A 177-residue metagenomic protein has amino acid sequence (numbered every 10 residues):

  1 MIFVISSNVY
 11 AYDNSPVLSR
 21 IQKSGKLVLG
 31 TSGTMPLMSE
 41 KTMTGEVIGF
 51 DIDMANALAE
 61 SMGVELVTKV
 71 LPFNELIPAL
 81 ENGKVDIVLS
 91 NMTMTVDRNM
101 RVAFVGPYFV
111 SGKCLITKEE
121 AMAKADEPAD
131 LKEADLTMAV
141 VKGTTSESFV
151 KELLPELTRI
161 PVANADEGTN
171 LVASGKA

Functional and structural regions predicted by a protein language model:
I5-A11: Sec/Tat signal peptide C-region and signal peptidase I cleavage site
A11-N91, M100: Extracytoplasmic small-molecule ligand-binding "clamshell" domains of the periplasmic binding protein/Venus flytrap
S39-M43, A55-E65, E127-P128, K132-E133 (+1 more regions): Ligand-binding cleft/hinge of the Venus flytrap
M43, V96-S111, E156: Ligand-binding "clamshell"
I52, T68-P78, A125, I160-S174: Short helix-initiation/N-cap motifs at beta->coil->alpha
L58, L80-E81, L131, L171-G175: Hydrophobic residues within well-ordered alpha-helices
N74-P78, M92-M100, S148-E152, A173 (+1 more regions): A ligand-binding cleft/hinge motif common to bilobed small-molecule-binding domains
K118-L136: Flexible hinge/capping segments at coil-to-helix
